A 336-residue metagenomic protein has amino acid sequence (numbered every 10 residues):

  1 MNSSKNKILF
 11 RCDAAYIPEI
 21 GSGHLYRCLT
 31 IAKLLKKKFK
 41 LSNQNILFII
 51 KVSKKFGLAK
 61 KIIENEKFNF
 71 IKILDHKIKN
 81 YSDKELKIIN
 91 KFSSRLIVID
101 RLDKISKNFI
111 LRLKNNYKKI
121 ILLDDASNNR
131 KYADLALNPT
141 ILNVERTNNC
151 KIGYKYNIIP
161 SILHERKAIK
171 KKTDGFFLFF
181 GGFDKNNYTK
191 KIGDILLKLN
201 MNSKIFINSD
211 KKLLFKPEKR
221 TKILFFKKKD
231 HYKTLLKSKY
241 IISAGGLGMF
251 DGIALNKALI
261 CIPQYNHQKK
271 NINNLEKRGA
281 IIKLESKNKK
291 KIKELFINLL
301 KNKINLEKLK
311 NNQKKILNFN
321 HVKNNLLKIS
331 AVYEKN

Functional and structural regions predicted by a protein language model:
F10-E19, R27-K38, K51-N65, N69-R146: Active-site and donor-binding regions of nucleotide-sugar-utilizing enzymes
S22, K229-N271: A donor-sugar binding/catalytic signature common to diverse glycosyltransferases and related nucleotide-sugar
N45-S53, I205-D210: Short internal beta-strands
K131-N187: A nucleotide-sugar donor-handling region in carbohydrate enzymes
D174-K239, M249: Donor-nucleotide binding loops and adjacent catalytic segments primarily of GT-B fold Leloir glycosyltransferases
K257-K291: Nucleotide-sugar donor-binding patch of glycosyltransferase catalytic domains
I282, K287-I316, K335: Conserved donor-nucleotide binding/catalytic region of nucleotide-linked donor-dependent transferases
N318-N336: C-terminal alpha-helical cap of glycosyltransferases
